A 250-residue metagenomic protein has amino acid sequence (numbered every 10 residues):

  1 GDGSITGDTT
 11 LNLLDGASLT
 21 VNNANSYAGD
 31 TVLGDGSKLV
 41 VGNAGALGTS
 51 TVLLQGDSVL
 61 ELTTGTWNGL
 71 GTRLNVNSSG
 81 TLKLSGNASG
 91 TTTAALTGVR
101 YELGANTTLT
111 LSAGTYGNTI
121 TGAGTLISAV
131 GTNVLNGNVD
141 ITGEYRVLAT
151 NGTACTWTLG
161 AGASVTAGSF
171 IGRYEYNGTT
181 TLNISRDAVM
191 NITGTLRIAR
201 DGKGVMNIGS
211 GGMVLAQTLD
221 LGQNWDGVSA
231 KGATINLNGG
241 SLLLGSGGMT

Functional and structural regions predicted by a protein language model:
D2-D8, A17-S78, K83-G98, G114-A123 (+4 more regions): Surface-exposed loop/turn positions within long extracellular repeat scaffolds, especially the passenger domains
L11-G16, A105, G124-T132: Parallel beta-helix/beta-solenoid
L62, T107-T110: Short aromatic-glycine motifs in intrinsically disordered, low-complexity regions
S185, K203-G212: Extracellular/lumenal glycan-associated surfaces
